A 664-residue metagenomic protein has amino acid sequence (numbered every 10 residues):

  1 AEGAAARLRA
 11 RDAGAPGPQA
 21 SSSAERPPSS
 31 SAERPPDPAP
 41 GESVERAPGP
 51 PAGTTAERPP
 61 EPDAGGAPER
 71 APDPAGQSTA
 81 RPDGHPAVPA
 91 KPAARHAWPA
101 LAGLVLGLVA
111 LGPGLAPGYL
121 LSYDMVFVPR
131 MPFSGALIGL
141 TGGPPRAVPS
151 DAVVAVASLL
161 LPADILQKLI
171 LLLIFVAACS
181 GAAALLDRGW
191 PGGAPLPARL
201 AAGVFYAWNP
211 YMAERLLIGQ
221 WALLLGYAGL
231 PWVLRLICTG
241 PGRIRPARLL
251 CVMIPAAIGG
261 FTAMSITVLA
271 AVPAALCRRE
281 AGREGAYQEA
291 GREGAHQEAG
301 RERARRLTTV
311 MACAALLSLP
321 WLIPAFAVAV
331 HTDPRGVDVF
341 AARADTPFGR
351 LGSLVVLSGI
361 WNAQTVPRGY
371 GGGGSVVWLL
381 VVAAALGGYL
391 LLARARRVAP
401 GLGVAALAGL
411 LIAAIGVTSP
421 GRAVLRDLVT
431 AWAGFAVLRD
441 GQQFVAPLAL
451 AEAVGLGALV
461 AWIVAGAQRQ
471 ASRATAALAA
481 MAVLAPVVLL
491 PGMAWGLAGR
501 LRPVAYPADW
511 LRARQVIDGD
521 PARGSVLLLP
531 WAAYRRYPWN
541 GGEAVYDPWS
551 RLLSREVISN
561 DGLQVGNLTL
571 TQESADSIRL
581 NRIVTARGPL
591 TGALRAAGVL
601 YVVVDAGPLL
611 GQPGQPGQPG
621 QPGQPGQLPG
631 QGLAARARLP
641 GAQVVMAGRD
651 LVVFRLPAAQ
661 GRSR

Functional and structural regions predicted by a protein language model:
D12, A75-P113, R306: Start-transfer (signal-anchor) and selected internal transmembrane alpha helices of multi-pass inner/ER membrane
G103-L104, R335-V337, P486-R664: Extracytoplasmic
L104-C179, V204, W208-L225: Membrane-interface coil-to-helix junctions
G135-I138, V310-L392, G441-Q442: Periplasmic/ER-lumenal interhelical loops and adjacent helix-loop junctions in multi-pass membrane proteins
V176-R188, P195-R279, R306-L322, A482-P491 (+1 more regions): Membrane-embedded helix bundles of polyisoprenyl
G193, A312-A315, G457-P491: Signature aromatic-anchored transmembrane alpha helix within multi-pass, membrane-resident enzymes that catalyze glycan
M212-L224, A341, G369, L407-A458 (+3 more regions): Membrane-helix boundary/interfacial segments in multi-pass membrane proteins
E298-R305, A385-V424, A467-T475: Membrane-interface helix-loop-helix junctions at transmembrane boundaries of multi-pass membrane enzymes, predominantly
